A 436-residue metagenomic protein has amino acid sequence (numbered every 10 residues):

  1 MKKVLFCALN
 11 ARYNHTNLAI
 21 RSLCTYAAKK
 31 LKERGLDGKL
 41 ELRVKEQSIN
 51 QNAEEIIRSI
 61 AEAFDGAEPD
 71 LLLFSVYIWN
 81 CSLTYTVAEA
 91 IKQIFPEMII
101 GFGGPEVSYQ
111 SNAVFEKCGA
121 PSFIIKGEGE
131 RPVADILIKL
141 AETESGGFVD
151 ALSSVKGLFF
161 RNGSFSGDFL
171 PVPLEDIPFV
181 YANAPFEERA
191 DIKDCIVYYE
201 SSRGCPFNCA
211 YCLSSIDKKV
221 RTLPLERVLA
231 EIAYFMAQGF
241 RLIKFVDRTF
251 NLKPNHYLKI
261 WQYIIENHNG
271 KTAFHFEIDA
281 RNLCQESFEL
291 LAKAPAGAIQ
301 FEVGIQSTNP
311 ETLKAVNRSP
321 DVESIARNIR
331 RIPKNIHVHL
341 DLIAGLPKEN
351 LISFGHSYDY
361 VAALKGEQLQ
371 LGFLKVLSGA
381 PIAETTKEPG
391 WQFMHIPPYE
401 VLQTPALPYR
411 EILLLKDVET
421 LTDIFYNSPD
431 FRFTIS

Functional and structural regions predicted by a protein language model:
M1-V4, V155, F159-S201: N-terminal [4Fe-4S]-dependent radical SAM core
K2, L9, P254, E266-N282 (+1 more regions): A structural motif corresponding to the C-terminal lobe/cap of the Radical SAM core domain
K2-K3, Y26, G38-F169: Glycine-rich beta-alpha loop elements in corrinoid/cobalamin-binding modules across cobalamin-dependent enzymes
K2-L9, A28, K32-L42, I57-D70 (+2 more regions): Radical SAM enzyme core and accessory elements
N10-L18, V76-C81: A short, glycine/small-residue-rich beta-strand->loop->alpha-helix junction that serves as a flexible
I20-A28: Short catalytic helix/loop segments, enriched in acidic residues and glycine and frequently bearing histidine
A27, V87, I91, F95 (+5 more regions): Hydrophobic positions in alpha-helices of CheY-like receiver
Y181-P333: Radical SAM [4Fe-4S] cluster-binding motif and immediate context
